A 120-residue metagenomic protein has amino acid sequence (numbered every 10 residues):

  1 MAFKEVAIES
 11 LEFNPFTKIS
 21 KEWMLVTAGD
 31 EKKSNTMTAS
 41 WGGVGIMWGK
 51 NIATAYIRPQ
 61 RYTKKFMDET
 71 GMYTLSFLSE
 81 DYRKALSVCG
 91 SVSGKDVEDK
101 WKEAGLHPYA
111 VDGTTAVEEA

Functional and structural regions predicted by a protein language model:
M1-A120: Active-site-proximal mixed secondary-structure blocks
